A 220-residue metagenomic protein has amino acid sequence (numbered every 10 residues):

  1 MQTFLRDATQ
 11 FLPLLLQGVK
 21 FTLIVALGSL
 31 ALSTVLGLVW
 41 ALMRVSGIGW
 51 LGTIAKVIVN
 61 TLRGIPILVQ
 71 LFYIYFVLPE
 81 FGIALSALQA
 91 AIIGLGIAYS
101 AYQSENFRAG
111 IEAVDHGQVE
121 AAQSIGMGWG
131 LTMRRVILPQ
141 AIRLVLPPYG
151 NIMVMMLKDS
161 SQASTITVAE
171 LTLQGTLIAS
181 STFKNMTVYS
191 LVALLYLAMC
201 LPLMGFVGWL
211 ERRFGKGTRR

Functional and structural regions predicted by a protein language model:
M1-R220: Transmembrane alpha-helices and adjacent helix-loop boundaries
